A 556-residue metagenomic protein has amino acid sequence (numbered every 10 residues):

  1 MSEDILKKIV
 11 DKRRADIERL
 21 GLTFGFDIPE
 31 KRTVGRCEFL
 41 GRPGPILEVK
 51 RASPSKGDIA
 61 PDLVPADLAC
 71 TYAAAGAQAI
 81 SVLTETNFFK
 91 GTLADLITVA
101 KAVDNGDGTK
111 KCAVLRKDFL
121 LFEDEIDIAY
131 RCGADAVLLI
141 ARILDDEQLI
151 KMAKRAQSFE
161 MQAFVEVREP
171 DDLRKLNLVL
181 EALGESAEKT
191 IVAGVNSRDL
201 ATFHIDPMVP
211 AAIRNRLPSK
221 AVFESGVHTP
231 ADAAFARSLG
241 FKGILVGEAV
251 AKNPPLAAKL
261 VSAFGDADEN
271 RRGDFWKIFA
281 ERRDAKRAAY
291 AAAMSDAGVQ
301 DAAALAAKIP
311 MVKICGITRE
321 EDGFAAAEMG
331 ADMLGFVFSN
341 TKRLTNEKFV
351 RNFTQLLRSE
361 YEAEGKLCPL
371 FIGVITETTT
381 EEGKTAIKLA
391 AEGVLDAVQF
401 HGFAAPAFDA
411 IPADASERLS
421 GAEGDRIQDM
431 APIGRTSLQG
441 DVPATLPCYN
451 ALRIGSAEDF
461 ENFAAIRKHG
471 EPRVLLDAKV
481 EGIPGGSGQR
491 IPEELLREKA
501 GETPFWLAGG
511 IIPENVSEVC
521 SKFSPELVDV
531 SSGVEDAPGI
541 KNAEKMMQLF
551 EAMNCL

Functional and structural regions predicted by a protein language model:
S2-D62: An N-cap/entry alpha-helix motif that binds or orients negatively charged groups
I9, L47, Y72, A129 (+10 more regions): Conserved, mostly hydrophobic/aromatic
R51-D62, L68-A94, R168, K175-N215 (+4 more regions): Glycine/Thr-rich beta-alpha phosphate-binding loop at enzyme active sites
I80-F89, A113-L121, D135-D146, M161-D171 (+9 more regions): Catalytic beta/alpha-barrel core
G91-L115, M152-F164, M208-S219, D266 (+5 more regions): Alpha-helix-loop-beta-strand connector modules within alpha/beta enzyme cores
F122-I128, C132, D171-A182, H228-I244 (+4 more regions): Catalytic cores of alpha/beta
C132-Q148, G194-L200, F241-L260, D332-K342 (+3 more regions): Glycine-rich phosphate-binding active-site loops on the catalytic face of alpha/beta enzymes
A212, K252-R282, F349-L357, S531 (+1 more regions): C-terminal helical cap(s) of enzyme catalytic domains, especially alpha/beta-barrels
